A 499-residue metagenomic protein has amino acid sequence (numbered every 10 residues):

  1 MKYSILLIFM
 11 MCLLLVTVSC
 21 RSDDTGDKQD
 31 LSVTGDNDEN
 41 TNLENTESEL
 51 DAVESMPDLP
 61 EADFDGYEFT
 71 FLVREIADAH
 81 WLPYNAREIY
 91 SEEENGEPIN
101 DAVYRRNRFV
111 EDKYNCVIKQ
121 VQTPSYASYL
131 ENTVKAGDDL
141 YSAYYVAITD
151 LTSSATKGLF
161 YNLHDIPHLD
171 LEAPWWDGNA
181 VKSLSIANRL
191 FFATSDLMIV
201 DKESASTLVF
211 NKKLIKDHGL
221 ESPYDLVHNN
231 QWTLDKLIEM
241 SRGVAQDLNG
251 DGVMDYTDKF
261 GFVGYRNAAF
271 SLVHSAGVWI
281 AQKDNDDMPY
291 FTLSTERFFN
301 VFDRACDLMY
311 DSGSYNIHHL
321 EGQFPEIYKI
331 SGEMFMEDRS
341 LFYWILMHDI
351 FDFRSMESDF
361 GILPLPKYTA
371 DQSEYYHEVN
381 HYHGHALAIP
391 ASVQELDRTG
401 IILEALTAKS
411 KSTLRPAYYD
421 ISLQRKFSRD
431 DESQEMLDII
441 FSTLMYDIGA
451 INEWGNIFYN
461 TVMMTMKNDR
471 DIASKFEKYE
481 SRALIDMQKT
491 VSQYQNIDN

Functional and structural regions predicted by a protein language model:
L15-S19: C-terminal motif of bacterial Sec signal peptides marking the signal peptidase cleavage site
D65-N100, C116-Q120, A143, I402: Short, well-ordered beta-strand elements
L72, G137-Y144, I148, I186-L208 (+2 more regions): Extracytoplasmic/periplasmic solute-binding protein
E92, H168-W176, D255, V278-N300 (+1 more regions): Short, solvent-exposed loop/beta-turn-alpha elements that line the ligand-binding surface or hinge of extracytoplasmic
K113-S185, M334: Extracytoplasmic "Venus flytrap"/periplasmic binding protein-like
I238-S241, L272, W279-F324: Glycine-centered hinge/linker elements that transmit conformational signals in sensory and ligand-binding systems
F353-L423: Extracytoplasmic/periplasmic substrate-recognition and gating elements
A391-G400, A408-N499: Conserved C-terminal helix/tail region of periplasmic/extracytoplasmic solute-binding proteins
